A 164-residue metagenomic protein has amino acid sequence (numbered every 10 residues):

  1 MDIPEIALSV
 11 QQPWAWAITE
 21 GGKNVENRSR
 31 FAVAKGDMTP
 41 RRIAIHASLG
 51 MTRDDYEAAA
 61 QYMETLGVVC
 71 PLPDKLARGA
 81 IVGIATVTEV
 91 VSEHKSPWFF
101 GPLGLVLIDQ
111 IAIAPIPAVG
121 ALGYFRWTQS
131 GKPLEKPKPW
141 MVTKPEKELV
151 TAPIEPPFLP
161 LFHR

Functional and structural regions predicted by a protein language model:
M1-R164: Structured alpha/beta reader/binder surfaces that contact nucleic acids or chromatin modification marks
